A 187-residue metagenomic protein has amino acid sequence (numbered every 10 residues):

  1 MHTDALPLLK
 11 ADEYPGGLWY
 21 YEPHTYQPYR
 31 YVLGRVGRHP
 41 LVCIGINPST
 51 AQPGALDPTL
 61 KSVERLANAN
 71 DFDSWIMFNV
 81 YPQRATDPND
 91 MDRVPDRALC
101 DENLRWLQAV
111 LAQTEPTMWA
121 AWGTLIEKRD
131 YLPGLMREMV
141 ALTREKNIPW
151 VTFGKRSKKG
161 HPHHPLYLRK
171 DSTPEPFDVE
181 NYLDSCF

Functional and structural regions predicted by a protein language model:
M1-D57: Active-site and ligand/interface coordination hotspots across diverse enzymes and nucleic-acid-associated assemblies
Q27, L56-E64, R97-W106: Short acidic (Asp/Glu) patches
P40, D73-S74, T117, P149: Residues at the starts of beta-strands that form the adenosine-phosphate
N47-T50, Q83, L125: A short, flexible beta-alpha/helix-coil linker loop
S49-D71: A short mixed-secondary-structure module that forms the rim of ligand-binding clefts
D73-M91: Short connector loops at secondary-structure junctions
M91-F187: Glycine/proline-rich loop-helix segments at beta-alpha junctions forming the active-site rim of enzyme cores
